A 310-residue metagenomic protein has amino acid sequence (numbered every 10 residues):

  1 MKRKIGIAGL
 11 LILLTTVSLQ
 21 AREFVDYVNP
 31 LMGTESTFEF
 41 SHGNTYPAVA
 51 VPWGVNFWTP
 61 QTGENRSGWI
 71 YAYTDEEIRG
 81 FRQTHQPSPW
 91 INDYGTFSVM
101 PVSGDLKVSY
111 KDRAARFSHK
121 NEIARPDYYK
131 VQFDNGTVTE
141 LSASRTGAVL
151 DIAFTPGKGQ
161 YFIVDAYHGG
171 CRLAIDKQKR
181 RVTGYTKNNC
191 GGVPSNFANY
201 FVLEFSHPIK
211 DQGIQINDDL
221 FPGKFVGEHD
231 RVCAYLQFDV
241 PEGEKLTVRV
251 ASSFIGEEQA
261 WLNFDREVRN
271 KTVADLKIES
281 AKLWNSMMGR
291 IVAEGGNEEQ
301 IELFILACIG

Functional and structural regions predicted by a protein language model:
M1-I7: Bacterial N-terminal signal peptides that target proteins for export
I7-A8, Q86: General helical structural elements
A8-T16: Bacterial N-terminal signal peptides
V17-A21: Sec/Tat signal peptide C-region and signal peptidase I cleavage site
R22-G310: Accessory carbohydrate-recognition regions in carbohydrate-active enzymes
